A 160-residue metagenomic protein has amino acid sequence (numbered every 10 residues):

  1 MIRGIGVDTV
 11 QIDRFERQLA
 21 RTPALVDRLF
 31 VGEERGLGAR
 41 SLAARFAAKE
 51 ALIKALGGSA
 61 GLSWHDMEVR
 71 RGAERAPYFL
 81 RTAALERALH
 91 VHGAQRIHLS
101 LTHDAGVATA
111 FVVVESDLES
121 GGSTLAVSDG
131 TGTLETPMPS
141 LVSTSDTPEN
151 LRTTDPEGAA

Functional and structural regions predicted by a protein language model:
M1-A160: Core catalytic alpha/beta fold that binds nucleotide/phospho-ligands
